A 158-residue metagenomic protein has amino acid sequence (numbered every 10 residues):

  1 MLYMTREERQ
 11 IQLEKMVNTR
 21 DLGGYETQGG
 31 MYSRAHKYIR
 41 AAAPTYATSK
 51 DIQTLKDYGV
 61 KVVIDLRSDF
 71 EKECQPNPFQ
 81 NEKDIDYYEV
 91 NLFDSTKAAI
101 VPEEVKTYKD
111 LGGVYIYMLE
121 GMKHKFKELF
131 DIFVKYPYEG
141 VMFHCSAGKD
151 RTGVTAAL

Functional and structural regions predicted by a protein language model:
M1-M142, T155-L158: Cys-dependent protein tyrosine phosphatase-like superfamily
S146-A147, R151-T152: Ser/Thr-glycine-rich phosphate-binding loops at phosphate-binding pockets of nucleotides, nucleotide cofactors
